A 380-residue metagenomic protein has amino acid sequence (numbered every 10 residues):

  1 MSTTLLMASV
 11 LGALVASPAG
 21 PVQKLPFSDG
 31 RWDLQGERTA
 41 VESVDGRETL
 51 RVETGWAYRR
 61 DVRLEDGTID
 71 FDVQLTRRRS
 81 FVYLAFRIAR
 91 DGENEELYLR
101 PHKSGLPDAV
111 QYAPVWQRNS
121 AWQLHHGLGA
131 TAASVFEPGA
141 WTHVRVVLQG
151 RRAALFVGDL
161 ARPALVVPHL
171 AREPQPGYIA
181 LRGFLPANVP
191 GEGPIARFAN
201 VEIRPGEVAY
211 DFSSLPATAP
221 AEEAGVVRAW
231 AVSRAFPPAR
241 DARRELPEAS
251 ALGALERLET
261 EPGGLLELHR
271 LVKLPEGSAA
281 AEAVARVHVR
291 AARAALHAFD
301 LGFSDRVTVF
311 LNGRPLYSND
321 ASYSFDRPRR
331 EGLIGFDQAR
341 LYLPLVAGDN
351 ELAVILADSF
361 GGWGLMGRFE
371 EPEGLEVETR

Functional and structural regions predicted by a protein language model:
A40-G55, G67: Short carbohydrate-recognition loop motifs
T54-N119, A231: Secretory/extracellular carbohydrate-interaction modules and structurally similar beta-sandwich "look-alikes"
I88-E93, S104-S120, H126, Y210-R293 (+2 more regions): Extended carbohydrate-recognition surfaces in non-catalytic/accessory domains of CAZymes and lectin-like proteins
S120-H143: Short, aromatic/His-centered strand-loop micro-motif at the edge of beta-sheets
F136-P168, R306-L316: Carbohydrate-binding surfaces in secreted/extracellular proteins
L165-R197, F325-D337: Flexible glycan-contacting loops in extracellular carbohydrate-active proteins
G183, A187-V189, A209-L215, Q338-R380: An acidic-aromatic loop/edge-strand motif
L296-F310, L352: Aromatic-lined ligand-binding clefts that engage carbohydrates, nucleic acids, or primary amines
